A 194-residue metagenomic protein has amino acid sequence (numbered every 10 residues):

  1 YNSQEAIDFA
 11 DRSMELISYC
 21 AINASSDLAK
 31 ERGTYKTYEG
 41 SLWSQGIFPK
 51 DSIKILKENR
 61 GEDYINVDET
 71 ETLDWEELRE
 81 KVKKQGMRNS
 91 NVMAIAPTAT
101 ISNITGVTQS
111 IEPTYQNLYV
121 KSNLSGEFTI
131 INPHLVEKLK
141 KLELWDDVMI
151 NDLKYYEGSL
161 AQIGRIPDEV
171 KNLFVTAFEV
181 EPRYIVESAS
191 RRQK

Functional and structural regions predicted by a protein language model:
Y1-D51: Extended, well-ordered alpha-helical scaffold/bundle regions in very large, multi-domain proteins
K30, T34, D51, Y64-T72 (+1 more regions): Catalytic alpha/beta core of large soluble enzyme barrels
I55-G61: Polar, glycine-rich mid-to-C-terminal structural blocks that act as macromolecule-binding/assembly scaffolds
